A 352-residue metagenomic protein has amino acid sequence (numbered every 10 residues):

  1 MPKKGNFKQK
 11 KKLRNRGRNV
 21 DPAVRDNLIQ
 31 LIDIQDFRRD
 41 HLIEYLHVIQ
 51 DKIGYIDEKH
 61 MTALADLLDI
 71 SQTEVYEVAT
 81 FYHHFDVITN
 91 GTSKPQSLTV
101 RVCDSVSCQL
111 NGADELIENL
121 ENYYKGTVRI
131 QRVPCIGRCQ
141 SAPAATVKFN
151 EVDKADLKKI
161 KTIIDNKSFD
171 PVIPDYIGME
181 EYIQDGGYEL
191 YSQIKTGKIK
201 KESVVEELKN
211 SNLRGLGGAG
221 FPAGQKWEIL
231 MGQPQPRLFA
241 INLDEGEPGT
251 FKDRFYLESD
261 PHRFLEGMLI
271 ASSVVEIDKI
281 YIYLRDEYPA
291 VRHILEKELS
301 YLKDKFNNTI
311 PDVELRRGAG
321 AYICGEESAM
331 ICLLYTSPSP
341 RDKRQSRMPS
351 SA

Functional and structural regions predicted by a protein language model:
M1-E58, T62-A65, Q72, E77 (+4 more regions): Iron-sulfur (Fe-S) cluster-binding modules
V48, I53-R132, I136, Y281-E314 (+1 more regions): Small-residue-enriched alpha-helical segments and adjacent helix-cap loops that form tight helix-helix packing
L98-V100, V106-Y124, Q140-I164, G224-Q233: Iron-sulfur (Fe-S) cluster-binding segments and ferredoxin-like electron-carrier domains, especially [2Fe-2S]
D185-Y188, N242-D253: Gly-rich Lys/Arg/Thr-decorated short loops/hinges at beta-loop-alpha junctions or inter-strand turns that position
N210-W227, A321-M330: Conserved phosphate/anionic-ligand binding catalytic regions in large, soluble enzymes, centered on
P261-S273: Histidine-anchored nucleotide/phosphate-binding helix
Y335-D342: Conserved small/polar residues in nucleotide/adenosyl-binding loops
S346-A352: Hydrophobic alpha-helical segments, chiefly the membrane-spanning helices and signal/signal-anchor peptides
